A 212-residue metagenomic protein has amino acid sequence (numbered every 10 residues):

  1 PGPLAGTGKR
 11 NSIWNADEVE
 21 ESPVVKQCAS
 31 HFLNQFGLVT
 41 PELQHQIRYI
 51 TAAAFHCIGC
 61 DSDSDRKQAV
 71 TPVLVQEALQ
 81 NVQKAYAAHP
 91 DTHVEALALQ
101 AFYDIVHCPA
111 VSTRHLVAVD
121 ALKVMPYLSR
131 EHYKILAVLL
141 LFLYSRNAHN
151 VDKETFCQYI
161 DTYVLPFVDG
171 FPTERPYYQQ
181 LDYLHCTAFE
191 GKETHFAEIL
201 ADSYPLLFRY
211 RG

Functional and structural regions predicted by a protein language model:
N15-K123: Eukaryotic partner-binding/assembly regions in large regulatory complexes
T92, A96-L99, H115, V119-L122 (+4 more regions): Non-catalytic, well-ordered alpha-helical scaffold segments
T92, L165-G212: Short amphipathic alpha-helical interaction segments
Q100-A101, L139, L184: Short acidic/histidine-centered micro-motifs embedded in hydrophobic/aromatic stretches that mark compact functional
K123-P166: Short amphipathic alpha-helical interface segments
